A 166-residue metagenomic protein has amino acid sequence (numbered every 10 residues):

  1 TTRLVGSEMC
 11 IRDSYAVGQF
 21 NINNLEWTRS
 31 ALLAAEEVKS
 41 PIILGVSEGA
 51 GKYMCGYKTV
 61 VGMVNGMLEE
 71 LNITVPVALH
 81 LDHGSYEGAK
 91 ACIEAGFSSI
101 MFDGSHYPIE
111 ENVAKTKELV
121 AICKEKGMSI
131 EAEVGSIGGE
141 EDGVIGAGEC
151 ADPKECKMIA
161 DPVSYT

Functional and structural regions predicted by a protein language model:
T1-I11, T166: Single conserved hydrophobic/aromatic residue that forms the stacking wall/gate of nucleotide- or nucleobase-binding
S7, R12, A16-Y53: Alpha/beta catalytic barrel-like cores
S7-E8, I43, G49-P76: N-terminal pre-catalytic segment of deacetylase/amide-hydrolase enzymes
Q19, H80, E131-E133: Generic enzyme active-site microenvironment
I22, L79-S85: Glycine-rich beta-to-alpha transition loops that act as phosphate-gripper elements at the mouths of alpha/beta enzyme
L25-G45, V61-G66, E70-L71, Y86-Y107 (+2 more regions): Alpha/beta enzyme core
Y53-C55, I109-K115: Short, charged, surface-exposed secondary-structure boundary motifs
P76-L79, G104: A short, small-residue-rich loop immediately preceding and capping a beta-strand
